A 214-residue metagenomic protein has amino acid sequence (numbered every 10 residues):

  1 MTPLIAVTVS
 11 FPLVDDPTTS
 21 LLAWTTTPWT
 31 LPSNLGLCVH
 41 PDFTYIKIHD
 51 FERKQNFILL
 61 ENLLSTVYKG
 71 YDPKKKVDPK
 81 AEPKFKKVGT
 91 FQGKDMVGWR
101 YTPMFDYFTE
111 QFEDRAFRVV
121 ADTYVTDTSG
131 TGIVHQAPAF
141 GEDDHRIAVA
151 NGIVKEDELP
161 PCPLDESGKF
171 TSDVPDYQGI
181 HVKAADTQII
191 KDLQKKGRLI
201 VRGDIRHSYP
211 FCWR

Functional and structural regions predicted by a protein language model:
M1-P32, E52, P79-K80, D95-T102 (+4 more regions): Residue patterns forming the tRNA-binding/recognition surfaces of aminoacyl-tRNA synthetases and related DALR
W29-P41, I46-I48, L63-G70, D144-V154: Short active-site loop/helix that positions an aromatic residue
Y45-P103: Carboxylate/His-rich catalytic cores and anion/metal-binding grooves
